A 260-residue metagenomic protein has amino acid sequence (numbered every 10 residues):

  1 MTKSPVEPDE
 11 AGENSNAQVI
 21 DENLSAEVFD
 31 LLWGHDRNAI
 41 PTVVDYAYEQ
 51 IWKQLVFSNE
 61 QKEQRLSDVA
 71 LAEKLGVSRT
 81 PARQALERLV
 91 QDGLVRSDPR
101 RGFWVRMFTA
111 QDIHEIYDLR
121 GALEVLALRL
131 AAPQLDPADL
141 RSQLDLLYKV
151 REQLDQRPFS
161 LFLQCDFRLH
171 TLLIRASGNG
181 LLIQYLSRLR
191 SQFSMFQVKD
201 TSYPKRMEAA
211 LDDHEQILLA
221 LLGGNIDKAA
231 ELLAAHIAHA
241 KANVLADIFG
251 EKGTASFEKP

Functional and structural regions predicted by a protein language model:
M1-P133, L245-P260: Short linear motifs at protein or domain termini
T2-L24, A39, L146-R151, Q156 (+1 more regions): C-terminal all-alpha effector/ligand-binding and dimerization domain of prokaryotic HTH-type transcriptional repressors
V56-F57, G178, L222-G223: Residues at helix-coil transition
Q64, S97, D166, A209-L211: Short, flexible turn/loop "capping" segments at secondary-structure junctions
Q91-R96, L189-S191, R206-E208: Mobile beta-alpha loop/short-helix "lid" or hinge segments that flank ligand
I116, P137-K199, L211-L219, K228-H239: Conserved amphipathic alpha-helical segments that form helical-bundle/coiled-coil interaction surfaces
A132-P133, G178, S202-Y203: Short helix-capping/hinge motifs at transmembrane helix termini and TM-loop junctions
